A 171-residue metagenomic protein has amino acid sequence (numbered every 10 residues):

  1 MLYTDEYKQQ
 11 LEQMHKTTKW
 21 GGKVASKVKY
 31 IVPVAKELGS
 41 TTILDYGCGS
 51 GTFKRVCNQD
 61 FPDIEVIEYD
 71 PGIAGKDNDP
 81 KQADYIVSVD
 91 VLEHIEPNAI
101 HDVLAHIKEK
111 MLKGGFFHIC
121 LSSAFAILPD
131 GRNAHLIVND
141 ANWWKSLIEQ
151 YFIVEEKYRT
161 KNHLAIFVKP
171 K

Functional and structural regions predicted by a protein language model:
M1-A83, N98-A105, K110, G131-L147 (+2 more regions): Conserved N-terminal segment of class I S-adenosyl-L-methionine
A74, S123-A124: Surface-exposed, flexible loop/turn segments at secondary-structure boundaries
V87: A conserved beta-strand element that flanks and buttresses the S-adenosyl-L-methionine
V91-H94: Hydrophobic adenine-recognition pocket in adenosine-nucleotide-binding enzymes
L112-L121: Conserved beta-strand signature within the Rossmann-like core of class I S-adenosyl-L-methionine
L121, P170-K171: Non-catalytic surface loops within mature trypsin-like serine protease
A124-G131: A short acidic, helix-capping loop that chelates divalent metal ions and anchors anionic groups
